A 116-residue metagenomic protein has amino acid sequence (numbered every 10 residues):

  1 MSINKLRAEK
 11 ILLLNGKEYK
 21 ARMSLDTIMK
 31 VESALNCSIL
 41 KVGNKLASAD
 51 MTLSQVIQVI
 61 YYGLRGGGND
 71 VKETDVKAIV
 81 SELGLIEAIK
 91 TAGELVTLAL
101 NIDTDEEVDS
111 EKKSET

Functional and structural regions predicted by a protein language model:
M1-L13, N36-M51, G68-T116: Charged interaction scaffolds used for protein-protein
G16-E18: Glycine-centered positions within short beta-strands or beta-hairpins
R22-M23: Short linear motifs in exposed loops
M29-S33: Short active-site loop/helix that positions an aromatic residue
